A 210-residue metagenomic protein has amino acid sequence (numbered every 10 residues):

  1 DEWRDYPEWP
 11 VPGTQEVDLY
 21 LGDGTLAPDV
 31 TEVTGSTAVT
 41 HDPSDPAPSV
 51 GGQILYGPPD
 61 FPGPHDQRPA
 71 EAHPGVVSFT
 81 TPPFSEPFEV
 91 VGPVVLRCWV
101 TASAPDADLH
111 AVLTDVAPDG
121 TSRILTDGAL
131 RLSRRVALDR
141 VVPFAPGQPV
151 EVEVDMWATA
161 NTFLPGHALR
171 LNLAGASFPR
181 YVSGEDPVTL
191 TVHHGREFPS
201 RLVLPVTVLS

Functional and structural regions predicted by a protein language model:
D1-S210: C-terminal, loop-rich substrate-recognition/catalytic regions characterized by aromatic stacking residues
